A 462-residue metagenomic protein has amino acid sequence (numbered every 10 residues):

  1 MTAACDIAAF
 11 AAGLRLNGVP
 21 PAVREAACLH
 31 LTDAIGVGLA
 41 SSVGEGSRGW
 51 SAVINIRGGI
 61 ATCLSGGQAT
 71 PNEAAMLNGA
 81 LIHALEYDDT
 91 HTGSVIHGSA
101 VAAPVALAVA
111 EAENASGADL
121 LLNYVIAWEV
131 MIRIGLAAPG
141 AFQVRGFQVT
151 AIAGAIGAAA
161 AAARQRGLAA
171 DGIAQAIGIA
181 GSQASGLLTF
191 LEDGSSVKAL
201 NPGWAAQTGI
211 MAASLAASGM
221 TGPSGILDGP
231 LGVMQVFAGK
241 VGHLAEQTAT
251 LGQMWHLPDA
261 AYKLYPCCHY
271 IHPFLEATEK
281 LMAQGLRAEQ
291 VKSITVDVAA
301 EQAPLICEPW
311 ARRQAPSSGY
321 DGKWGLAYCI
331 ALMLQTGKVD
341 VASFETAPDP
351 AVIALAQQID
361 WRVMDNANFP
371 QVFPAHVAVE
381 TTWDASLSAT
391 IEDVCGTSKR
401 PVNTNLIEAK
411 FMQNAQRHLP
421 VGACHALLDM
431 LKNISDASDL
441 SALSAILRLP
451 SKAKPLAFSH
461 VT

Functional and structural regions predicted by a protein language model:
M1-V95, V197-Q207, S214-T462: Terminal-appendage/accessory-domain detector
R24, C28, T32, A102 (+3 more regions): Hydrophobic face of alpha-helices
I35, A102-V109, Y124-I134, A155-R166 (+3 more regions): Buried hydrophobic packing segments
S41, G59, V130-A138, Q183-F190 (+1 more regions): Secretory-pathway/luminal and periplasmic proteins that interact with or process carbohydrate-rich
G67-Y87, L121-L136, G172-Q183, Q235: Short, charged, amphipathic alpha-helices and their helix-cap/turn boundaries
H83-A141: Hydrophobic alpha-helical hairpins/lids featuring a short glycine-rich hinge
V101-P104, G146-Q165, Q175-E246: Amphipathic alpha-helical interface segments
A112-Y124, G167-A174, G222-G225: Structural helix-adjacent loops and short alpha-helical linkers that scaffold large soluble proteins
